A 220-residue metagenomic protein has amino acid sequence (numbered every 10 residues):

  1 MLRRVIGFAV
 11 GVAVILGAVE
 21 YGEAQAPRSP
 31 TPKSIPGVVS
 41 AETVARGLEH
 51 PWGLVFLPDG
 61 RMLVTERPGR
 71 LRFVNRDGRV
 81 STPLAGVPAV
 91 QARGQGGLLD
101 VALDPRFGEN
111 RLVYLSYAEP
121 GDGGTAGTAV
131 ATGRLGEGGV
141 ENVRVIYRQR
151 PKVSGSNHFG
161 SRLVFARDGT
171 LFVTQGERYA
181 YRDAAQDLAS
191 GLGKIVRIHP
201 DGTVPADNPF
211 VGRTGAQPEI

Functional and structural regions predicted by a protein language model:
M1-F8: Bacterial N-terminal signal peptides that target proteins for export
F8-G17: Bacterial N-terminal signal peptides
G17-R182: Acidic, Gly/Ser/Thr-rich repeat motifs that build Ca2+-stabilized beta-propeller blades
T128-G138, D187-D201: Beta-propeller blade signature
P151, G155-H158, D207-I220: Short, surface-exposed recognition loops and adjoining beta-strand edges that mediate ligand/DNA contacts, enriched
F172-R178, T203-G215: The feature captures the short pre-catalytic strand/loop hairpin that immediately precedes and shapes the active-site
D183-G191, P218-I220: Short, contiguous, pocket-lining structural segments that sit at or immediately flank catalytic/ligand-binding sites
